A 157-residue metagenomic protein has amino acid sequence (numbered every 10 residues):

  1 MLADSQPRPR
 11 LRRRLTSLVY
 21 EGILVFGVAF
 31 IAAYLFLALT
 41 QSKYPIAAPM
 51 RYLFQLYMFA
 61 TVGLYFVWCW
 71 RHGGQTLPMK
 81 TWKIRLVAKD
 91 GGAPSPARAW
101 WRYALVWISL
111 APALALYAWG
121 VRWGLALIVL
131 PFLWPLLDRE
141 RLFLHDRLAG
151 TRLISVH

Functional and structural regions predicted by a protein language model:
M1-A3: Non-transmembrane, extramembrane segments of multi-pass ion/lipid transporters
S5-L18, G22, Y65-K80, A93 (+2 more regions): Juxtamembrane cytosolic face of transmembrane helices
S17-L18, A48-V62, R98-W107: Alpha-helical membrane-spanning segments of integral membrane proteins, especially the hydrophobic core of TM bundles
V19-I31: Short helix-kink/termination motifs in transmembrane helices of multi-pass secondary transporters
E21, Q41-K43, F59, G91 (+1 more regions): Short, mixed-charge, low-aromatic patches
V28-F59, P112-V129, L136: Membrane-helix interface segments in multi-pass membrane proteins
V87-A99: A structural micro-motif at secondary-structure boundaries
